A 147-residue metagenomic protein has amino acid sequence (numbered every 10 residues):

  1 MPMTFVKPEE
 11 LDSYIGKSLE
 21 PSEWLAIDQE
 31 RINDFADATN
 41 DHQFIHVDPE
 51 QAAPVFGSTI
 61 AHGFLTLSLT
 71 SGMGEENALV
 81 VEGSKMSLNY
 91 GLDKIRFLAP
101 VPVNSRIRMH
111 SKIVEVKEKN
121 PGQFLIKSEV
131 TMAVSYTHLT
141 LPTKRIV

Functional and structural regions predicted by a protein language model:
P2-A61: Catalytic strand-loop segment that frames the active site of acyl-thioester-processing enzymes
V55-S58, S71-H110: Hydrophobic beta-strand-centered segment that forms part of the acyl-chain substrate-binding groove
L65-L69: Short amphipathic alpha-helical face segments that pack within enzyme cores and frequently flank/anchor catalytic
L98, K112-V114, A133: Conserved positions in beta-strands of structured domains
V116-P121: Short, conserved beta-turn/loop elements at beta-strand boundaries and strand-helix junctions
G122-E129: Short aromatic-glycine-enriched beta-strand elements
T137-T143: Conserved small/polar residues in nucleotide/adenosyl-binding loops
